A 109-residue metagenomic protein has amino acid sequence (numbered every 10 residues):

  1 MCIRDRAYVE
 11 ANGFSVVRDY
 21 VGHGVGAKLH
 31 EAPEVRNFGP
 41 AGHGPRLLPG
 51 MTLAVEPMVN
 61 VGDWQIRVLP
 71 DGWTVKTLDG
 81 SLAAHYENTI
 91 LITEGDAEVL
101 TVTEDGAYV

Functional and structural regions predicted by a protein language model:
M1-I3: Short, small-residue-biased leader/transition segments that mark boundaries at the very start of proteins
R6: Glycine-enriched loop-and-adjacent helix/strand subsegments that border the catalytic/binding cleft of enzyme cores
E10, K28: Active-/binding-site microenvironments in catalytic and ligand-binding cores
A11-D19: Short, structured loop/turn "capping" segments at alpha-beta junctions
R18-A27: Histidine/lysine/aspartate-rich catalytic loop segments that bind and position anionic ligands
H30-G39: Short, structured beta-strand/loop micro-motifs enriched in basic residues and often containing a Trp
G39-V109: Charged, cofactor-coupling segments
